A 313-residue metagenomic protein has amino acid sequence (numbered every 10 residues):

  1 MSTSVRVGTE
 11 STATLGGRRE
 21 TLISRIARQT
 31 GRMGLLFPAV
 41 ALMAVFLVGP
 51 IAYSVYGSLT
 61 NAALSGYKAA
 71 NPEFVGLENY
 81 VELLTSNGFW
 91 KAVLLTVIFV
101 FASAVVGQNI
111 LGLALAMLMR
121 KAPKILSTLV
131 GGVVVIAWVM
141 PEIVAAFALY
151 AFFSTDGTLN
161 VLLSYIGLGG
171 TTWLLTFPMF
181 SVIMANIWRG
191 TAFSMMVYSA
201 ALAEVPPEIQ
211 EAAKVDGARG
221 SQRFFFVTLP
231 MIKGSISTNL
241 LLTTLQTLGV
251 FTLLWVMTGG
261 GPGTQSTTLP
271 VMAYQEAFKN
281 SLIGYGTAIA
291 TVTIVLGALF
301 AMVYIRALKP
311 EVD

Functional and structural regions predicted by a protein language model:
M1-I26: Short, Lys/Arg-rich, polar N-terminal cytosolic tail immediately upstream of the first transmembrane signal-anchor
R28-D313: A structural signal for multi-pass alpha-helical bundles of membrane permease subunits that mediate small-molecule
